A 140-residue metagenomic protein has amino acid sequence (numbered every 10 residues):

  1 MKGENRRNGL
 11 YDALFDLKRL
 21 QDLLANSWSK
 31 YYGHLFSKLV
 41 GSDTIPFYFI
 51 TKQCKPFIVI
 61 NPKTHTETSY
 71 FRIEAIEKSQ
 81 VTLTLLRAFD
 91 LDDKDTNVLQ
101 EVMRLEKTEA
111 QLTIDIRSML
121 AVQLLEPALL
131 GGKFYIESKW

Functional and structural regions predicted by a protein language model:
M1-E77, T82, L86-W140: Short glycine-rich, low-complexity segments
